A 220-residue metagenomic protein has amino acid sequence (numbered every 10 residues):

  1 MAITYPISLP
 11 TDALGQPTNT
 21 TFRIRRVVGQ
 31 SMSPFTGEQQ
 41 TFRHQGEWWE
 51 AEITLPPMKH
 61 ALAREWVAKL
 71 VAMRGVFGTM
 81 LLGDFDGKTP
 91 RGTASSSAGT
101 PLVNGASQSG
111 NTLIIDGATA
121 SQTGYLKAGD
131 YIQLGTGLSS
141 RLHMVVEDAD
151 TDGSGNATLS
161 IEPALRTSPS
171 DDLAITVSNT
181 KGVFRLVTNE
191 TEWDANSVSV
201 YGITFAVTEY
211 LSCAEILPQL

Functional and structural regions predicted by a protein language model:
M1-L82: N-terminal intrinsically disordered, low-complexity, charge/repeat-rich segments that act as generic
A13-N19, R91-Q108, V145, N179-W193 (+1 more regions): A structural signal for short, hydrophobic beta-strand segments that form beta-sheets in beta-rich/all-beta domains
Q40-A61, A195-L217: Oligomerization/assembly interface segments of phage tail-like spikes and tubes
G46-E50, G75, Q108-G110, S154-N156 (+1 more regions): A general secondary-structure signal for short beta-strands and their flanking turns/coil in non-transmembrane regions
E65-V76, T123-T136, T167-F184, I216-L220: Extended Gly/Ser/Thr-rich low-complexity repeat segments, especially those forming or decorating extracellular
R74-A128, L134-R141, D152, P218-L220: Autoprocessing Asn-cyclization modules and mimics
T112, V146-L165: Short, solvent-exposed secondary-structure boundary/capping segments
T158-L211, L220: Glycine- and charge-enriched low-complexity intrinsically disordered segments
